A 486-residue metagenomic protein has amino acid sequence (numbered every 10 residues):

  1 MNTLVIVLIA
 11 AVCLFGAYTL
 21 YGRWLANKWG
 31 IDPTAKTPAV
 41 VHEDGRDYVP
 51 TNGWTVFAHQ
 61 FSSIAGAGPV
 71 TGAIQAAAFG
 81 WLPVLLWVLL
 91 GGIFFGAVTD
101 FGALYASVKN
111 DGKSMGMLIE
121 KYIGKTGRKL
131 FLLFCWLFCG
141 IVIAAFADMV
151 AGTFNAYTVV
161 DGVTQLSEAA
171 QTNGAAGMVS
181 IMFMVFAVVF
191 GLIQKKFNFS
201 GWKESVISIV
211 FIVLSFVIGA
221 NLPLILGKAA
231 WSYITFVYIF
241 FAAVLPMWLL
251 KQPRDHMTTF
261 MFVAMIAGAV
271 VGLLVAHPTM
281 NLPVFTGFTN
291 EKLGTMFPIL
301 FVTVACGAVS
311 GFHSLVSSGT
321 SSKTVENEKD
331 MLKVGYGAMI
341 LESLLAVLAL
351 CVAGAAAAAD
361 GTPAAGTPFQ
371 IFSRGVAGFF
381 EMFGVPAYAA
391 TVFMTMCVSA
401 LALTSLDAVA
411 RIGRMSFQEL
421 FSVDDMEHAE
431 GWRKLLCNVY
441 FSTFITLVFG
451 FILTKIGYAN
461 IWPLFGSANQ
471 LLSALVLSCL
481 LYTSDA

Functional and structural regions predicted by a protein language model:
N2-T19, A76-A106, G116, G177-A187 (+3 more regions): Extracellular loop-to-transmembrane helix junctions
G16-G30, F134, G174-V217, K228-V275 (+3 more regions): Membrane-interface loop-to-helix entry segments
G16-V70, T259, T295, I299: Membrane-interface "cap" regions at the ends of multi-pass membrane proteins
R23-V49, G72-Q75, L85, L89 (+5 more regions): Flexible loop linkers connecting adjacent transmembrane helices in multi-pass alpha-helical membrane transporters
V70, L82, I141-G162, I193-N198 (+8 more regions): Transmembrane helix-loop junctions in multi-pass membrane proteins
K125-G140, G337-S343, Y388-A390, E419-K455: Loop-to-transmembrane helix boundary motifs in multi-pass membrane proteins
L273-G287, I340-G375: Extracellular/periplasmic helix-exit of transmembrane alpha-helices
Y482-A486: Conserved small/polar residues in nucleotide/adenosyl-binding loops
